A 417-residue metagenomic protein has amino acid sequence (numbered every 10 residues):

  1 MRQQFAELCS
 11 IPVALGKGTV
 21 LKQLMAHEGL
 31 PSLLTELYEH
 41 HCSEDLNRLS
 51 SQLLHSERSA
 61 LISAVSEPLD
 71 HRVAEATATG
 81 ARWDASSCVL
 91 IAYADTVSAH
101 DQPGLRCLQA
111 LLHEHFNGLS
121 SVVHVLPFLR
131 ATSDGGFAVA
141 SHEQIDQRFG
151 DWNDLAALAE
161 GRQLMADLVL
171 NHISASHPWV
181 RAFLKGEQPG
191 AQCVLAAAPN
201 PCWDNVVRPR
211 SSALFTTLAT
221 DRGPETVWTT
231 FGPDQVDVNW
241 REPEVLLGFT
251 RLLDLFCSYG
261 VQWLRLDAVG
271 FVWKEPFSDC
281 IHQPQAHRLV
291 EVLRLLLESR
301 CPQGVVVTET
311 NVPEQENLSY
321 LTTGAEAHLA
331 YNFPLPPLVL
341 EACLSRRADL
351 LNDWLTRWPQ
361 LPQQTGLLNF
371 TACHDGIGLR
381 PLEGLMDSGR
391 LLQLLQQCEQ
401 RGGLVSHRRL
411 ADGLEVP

Functional and structural regions predicted by a protein language model:
R2-P417: Active-site and adjacent substrate-binding regions of carbohydrate-active enzymes
